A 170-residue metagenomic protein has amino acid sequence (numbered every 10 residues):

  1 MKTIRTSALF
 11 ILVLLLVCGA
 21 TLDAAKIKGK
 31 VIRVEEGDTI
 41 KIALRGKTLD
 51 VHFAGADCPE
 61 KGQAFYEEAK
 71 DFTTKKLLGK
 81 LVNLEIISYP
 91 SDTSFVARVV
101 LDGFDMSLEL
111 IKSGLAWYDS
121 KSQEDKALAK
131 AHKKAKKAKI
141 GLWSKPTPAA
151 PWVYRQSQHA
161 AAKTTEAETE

Functional and structural regions predicted by a protein language model:
M1-F10: Bacterial N-terminal signal peptides that target proteins for export
R5-T6, C18-E170: Small beta-barrel nucleic-acid-binding modules, primarily SNase/OB-fold domains and secondarily Tudor-like barrels
L9-V17: Hydrophobic helical h-region of N-terminal Sec-dependent signal peptides in bacterial secretory/periplasmic proteins
